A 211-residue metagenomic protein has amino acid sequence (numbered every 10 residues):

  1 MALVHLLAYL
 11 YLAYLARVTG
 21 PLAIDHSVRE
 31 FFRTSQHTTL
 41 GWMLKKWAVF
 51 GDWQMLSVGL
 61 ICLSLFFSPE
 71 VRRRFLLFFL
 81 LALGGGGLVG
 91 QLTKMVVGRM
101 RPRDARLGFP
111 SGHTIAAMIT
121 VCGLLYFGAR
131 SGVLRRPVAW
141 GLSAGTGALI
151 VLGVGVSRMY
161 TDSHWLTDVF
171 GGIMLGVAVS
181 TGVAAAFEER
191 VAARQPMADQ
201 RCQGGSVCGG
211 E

Functional and structural regions predicted by a protein language model:
M1-L3, L60-G85: Interfacial segments of alpha-helical transmembrane regions
M1-M55, K94-P102: N-terminal transmembrane-helix/juxtamembrane module of multi-pass inner/ER membrane proteins
V4-Y9, G86-G90, V154, G176-A184: Alpha-helical transmembrane segments of multipass membrane proteins
E30, F78-L83, V169-I173: Alpha-helical transmembrane segments of multi-pass membrane proteins, especially transporters and channels
Q36-W47, P69-V71, P102-A105, R130-P137: Short juxtamembrane and helix-loop transition motifs at transmembrane-helix boundaries in membrane proteins
A48-S68, G128: Hydrophobic alpha-helical transmembrane segments
L60, P102-E211: Membrane-embedded catalytic cores of phosphoryl/pyrophosphoryl-handling enzymes
L77-V97, G141-V156: Small-polar-interrupted transmembrane alpha-helices in polytopic inner-membrane proteins
